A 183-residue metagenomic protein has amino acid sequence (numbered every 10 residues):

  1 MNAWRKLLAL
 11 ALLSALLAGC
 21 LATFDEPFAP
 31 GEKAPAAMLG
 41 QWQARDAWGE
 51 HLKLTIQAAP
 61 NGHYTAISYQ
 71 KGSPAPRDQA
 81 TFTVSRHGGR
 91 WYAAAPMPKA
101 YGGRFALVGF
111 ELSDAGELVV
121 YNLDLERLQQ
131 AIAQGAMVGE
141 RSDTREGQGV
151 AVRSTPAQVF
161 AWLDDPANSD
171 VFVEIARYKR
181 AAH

Functional and structural regions predicted by a protein language model:
M1-L8: Bacterial N-terminal signal peptides that target proteins for export
A9-L10, Q79: Generic hydrophobic-segment detector
L16-G19: C-terminal motif of bacterial Sec signal peptides marking the signal peptidase cleavage site
L21-A37, R45-H183: Calycin-type beta-barrel ligand-binding domains and close structural analogs
